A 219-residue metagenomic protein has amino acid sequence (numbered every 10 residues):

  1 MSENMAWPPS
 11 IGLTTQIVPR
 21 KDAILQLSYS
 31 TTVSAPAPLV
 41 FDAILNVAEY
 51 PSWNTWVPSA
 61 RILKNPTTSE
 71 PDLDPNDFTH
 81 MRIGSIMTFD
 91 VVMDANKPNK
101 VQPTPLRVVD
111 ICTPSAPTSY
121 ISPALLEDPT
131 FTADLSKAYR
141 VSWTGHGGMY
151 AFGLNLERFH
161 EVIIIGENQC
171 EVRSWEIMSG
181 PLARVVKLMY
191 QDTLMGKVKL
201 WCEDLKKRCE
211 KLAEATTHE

Functional and structural regions predicted by a protein language model:
M1-I86: Hydrophobic ligand-binding cavity/cleft-lining segments
S2, G196, L200, R208 (+1 more regions): Fungal eukaryote-biased detector of long internal structured cores
S28-T32, V101-R107, E157-F159, W175: Well-ordered beta-strand positions in beta-sheet-rich domains
L39-I44, Y50, M87-F89, V108 (+3 more regions): Hydrophobic pocket/interface hotspot
I62-A151, R208-L212, T216: Glycine-rich portal/gate segments that line the openings of hydrophobic small-molecule binding cavities
I121-L200, K207: Beta-strand/loop substructures that line and gate deep hydrophobic ligand-binding cavities in soluble
